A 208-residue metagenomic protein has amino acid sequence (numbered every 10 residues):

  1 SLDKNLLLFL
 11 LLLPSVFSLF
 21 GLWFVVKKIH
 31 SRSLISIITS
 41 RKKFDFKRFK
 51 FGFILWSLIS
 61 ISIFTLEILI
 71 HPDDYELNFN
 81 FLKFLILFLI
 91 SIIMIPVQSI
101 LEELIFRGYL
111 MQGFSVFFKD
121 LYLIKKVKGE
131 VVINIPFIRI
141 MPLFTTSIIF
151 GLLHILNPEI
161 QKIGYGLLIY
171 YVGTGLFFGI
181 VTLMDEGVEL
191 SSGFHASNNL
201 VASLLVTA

Functional and structural regions predicted by a protein language model:
L2-N5, L10-L12, L34-L101, M111-V131 (+1 more regions): Juxtamembrane helix-loop-helix connectors linking adjacent transmembrane helices in multi-pass membrane enzymes
V16-F17, L58, S197-A202: Membrane-embedded alpha-helical segments of transport systems, primarily multispan ion/solute transporters
V16-S33: Membrane-water interface of transmembrane alpha-helices
L22, I63-F64, R107, A202: Alpha-helical transmembrane segments and their lipid-water interface positions in multi-pass membrane proteins
F24, K28, I61, T65-L69 (+1 more regions): Hydrophobic membrane-targeting alpha-helices
H30-L34, H71-Y75, F106-R107, P158-Q161: Perimembrane helix-loop junctions in membrane proteins
F88-A208: Transmembrane helix-loop-helix hairpins at the membrane interface of multi-pass integral membrane proteins
